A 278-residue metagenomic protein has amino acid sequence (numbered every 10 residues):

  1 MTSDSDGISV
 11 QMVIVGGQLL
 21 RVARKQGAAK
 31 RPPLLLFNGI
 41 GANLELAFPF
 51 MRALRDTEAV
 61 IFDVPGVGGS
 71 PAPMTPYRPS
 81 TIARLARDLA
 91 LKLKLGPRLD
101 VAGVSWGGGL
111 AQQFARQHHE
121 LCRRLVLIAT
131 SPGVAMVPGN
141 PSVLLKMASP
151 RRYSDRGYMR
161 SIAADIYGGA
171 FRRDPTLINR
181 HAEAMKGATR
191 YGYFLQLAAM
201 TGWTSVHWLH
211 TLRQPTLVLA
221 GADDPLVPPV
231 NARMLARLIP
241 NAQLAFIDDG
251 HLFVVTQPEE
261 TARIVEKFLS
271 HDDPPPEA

Functional and structural regions predicted by a protein language model:
Q18-P71: Conserved HGGG/HGGXW glycine-rich cap/lid loop of the alpha/beta-hydrolase fold
I61-A102: Active-site loop/oxyanion-hole signature of alpha/beta-hydrolase fold enzymes
G103, G107, A111: Gly/Ala-rich beta-loop-alpha elbow adjacent to hydrolase catalytic centers
Q112, R116, C122-R152: Flexible "cap/lid" loop of the alpha/beta hydrolase fold
M136-P138, R156-W208: Conserved alpha/beta-hydrolase catalytic His-Asp/Glu region
L212, V218-A220, D224: Short beta-strand/loop motif that positions the catalytic acidic residue of the alpha/beta-hydrolase fold
P225-N231: Conserved alpha/beta-hydrolase "acid-adjacent" motif
G250-A262: Catalytic histidine-centered segment of alpha/beta-hydrolase-like enzymes
